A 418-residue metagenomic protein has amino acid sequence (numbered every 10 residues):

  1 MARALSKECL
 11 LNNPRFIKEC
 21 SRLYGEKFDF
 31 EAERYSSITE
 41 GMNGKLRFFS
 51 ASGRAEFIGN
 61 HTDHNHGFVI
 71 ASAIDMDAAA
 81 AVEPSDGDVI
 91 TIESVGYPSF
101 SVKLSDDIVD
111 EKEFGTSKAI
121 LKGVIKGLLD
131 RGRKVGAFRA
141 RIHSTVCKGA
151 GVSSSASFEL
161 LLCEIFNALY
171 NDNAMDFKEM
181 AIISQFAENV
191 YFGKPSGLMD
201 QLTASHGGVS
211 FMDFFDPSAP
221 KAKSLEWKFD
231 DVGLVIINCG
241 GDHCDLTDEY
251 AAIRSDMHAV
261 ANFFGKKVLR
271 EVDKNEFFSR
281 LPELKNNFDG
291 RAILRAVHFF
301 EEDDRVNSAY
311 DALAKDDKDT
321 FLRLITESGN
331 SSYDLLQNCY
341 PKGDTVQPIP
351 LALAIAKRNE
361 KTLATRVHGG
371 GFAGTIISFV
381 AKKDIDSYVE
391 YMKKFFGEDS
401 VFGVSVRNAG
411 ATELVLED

Functional and structural regions predicted by a protein language model:
M1-G53, I58, A79-F114, F211-R366 (+1 more regions): C-terminal nucleotide
S50-A51, A55-H66, T145-L162, K361-F379: Glycine/serine-rich anion-binding loops at beta->alpha junctions that coordinate negatively charged ligand groups
G67-G87, H206: Structural signature of FAD isoalloxazine-binding scaffolds in flavoprotein oxidoreductases
A73-D75, V152-D172: DPxDG-like acidic metal-binding loop motif
F100-V135, R139-V146: Hydrophobic alpha-helical hairpins/lids featuring a short glycine-rich hinge
D130-R139, I165-M180, K382-F395: Phosphate-handling active-site elements
D172-K221, L353-A356, E360, T365-H368: Alpha/beta catalytic cores of group-transfer enzymes, especially the acyltransferase/condensing modules of polyketide
